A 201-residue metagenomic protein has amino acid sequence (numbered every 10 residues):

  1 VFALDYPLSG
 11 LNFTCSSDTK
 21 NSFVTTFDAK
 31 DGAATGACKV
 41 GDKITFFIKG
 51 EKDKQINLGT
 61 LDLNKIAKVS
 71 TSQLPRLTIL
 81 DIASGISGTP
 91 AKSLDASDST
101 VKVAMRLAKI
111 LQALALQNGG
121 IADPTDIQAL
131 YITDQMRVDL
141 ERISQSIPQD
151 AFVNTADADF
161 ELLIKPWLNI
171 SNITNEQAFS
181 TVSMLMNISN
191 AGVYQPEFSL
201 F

Functional and structural regions predicted by a protein language model:
V1-F201: Feature for extracytoplasmic/surface-facing segments of secreted or surface-associated proteins, emphasizing
